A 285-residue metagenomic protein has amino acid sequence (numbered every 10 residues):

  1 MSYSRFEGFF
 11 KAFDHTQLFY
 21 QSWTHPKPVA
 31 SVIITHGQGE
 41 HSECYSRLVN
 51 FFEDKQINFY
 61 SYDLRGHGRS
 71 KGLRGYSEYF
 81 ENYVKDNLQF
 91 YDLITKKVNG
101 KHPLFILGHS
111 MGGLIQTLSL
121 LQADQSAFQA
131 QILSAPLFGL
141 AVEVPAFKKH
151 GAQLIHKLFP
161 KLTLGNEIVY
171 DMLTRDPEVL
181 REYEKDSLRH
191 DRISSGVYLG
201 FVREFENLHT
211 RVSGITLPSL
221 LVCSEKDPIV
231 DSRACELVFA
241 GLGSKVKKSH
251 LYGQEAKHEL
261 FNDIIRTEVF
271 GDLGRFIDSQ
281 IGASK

Functional and structural regions predicted by a protein language model:
M1-H25: N-terminal cap/lid segment of alpha/beta-hydrolase-fold proteins
V29, H36-E40: Active-site glycine-rich loops that stabilize anionic/oxyanionic intermediates across multiple enzyme folds
G39-H41, G68-V98: Catalytic nucleophile-loop/oxyanion-hole region of alpha/beta-hydrolase and closely related hydrolase-like folds
C44, V49-L73: Conserved alpha/beta-hydrolase
H109-S194: Alpha/beta-hydrolase-fold enzymes
I215, L221-C223, D227: Short beta-strand/loop motif that positions the catalytic acidic residue of the alpha/beta-hydrolase fold
L217, D231-A240: Short alpha-helix in the alpha/beta-hydrolase fold that links the catalytic acid
V246, H250-K285: Catalytic active-site module of serine/aspartate enzymes centered on a nucleophile-bearing elbow/loop
